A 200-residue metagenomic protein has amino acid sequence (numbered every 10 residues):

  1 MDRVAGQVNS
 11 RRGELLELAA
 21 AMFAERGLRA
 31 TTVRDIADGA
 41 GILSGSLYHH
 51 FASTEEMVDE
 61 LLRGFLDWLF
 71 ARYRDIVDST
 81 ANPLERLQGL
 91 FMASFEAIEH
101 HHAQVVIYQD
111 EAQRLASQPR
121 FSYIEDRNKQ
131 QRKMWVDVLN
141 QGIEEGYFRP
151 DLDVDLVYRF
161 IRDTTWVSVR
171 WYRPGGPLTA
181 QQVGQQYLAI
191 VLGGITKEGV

Functional and structural regions predicted by a protein language model:
D2, A93-E96, H100, R132-E145 (+1 more regions): C-terminal peripheral helix-coil segments that are non-catalytic and often amphipathic
R3, E14, L18, M22-E56 (+1 more regions): Helix-turn-helix
R11, T54, L61, F65 (+8 more regions): Hydrophobic/aromatic residues within well-ordered alpha-helical segments
E25-R29, T80, H101, E145 (+1 more regions): Short coil/turn segments at alpha/beta junctions that flank glycine-rich nucleotide-binding fingerprints
E60, R74-Q104, V154, Y158-I161 (+1 more regions): Hydrophobic alpha-helical connector segments
D67-F70, R74, H100-A103, Q118-E145 (+3 more regions): Amphipathic alpha-helical packing segments from all-alpha helical-bundle domains
E99-P119, R170: Amphipathic alpha-helical segments used for helix-helix packing
